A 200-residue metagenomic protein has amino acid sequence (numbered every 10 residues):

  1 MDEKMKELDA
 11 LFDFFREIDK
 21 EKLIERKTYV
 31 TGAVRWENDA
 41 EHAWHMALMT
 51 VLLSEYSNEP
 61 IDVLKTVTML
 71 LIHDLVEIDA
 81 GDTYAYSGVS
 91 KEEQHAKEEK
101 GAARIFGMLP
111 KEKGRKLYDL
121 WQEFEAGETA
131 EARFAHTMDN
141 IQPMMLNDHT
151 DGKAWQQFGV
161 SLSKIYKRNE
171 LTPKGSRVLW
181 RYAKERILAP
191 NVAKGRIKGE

Functional and structural regions predicted by a protein language model:
M1-E200: Alpha-helical, largely C-terminal catalytic domains that coordinate divalent metal ions via clustered Asp/Glu/His
